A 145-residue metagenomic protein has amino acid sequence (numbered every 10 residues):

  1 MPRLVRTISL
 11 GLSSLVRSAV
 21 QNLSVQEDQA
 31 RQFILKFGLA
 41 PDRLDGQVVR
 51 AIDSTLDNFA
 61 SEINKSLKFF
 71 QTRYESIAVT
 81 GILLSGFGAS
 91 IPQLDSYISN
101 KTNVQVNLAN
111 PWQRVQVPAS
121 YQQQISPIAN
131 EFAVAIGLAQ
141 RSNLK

Functional and structural regions predicted by a protein language model:
M1-K145: Hydrophobic/aromatic-enriched cytosolic interaction surfaces used to assemble or bind macromolecules
